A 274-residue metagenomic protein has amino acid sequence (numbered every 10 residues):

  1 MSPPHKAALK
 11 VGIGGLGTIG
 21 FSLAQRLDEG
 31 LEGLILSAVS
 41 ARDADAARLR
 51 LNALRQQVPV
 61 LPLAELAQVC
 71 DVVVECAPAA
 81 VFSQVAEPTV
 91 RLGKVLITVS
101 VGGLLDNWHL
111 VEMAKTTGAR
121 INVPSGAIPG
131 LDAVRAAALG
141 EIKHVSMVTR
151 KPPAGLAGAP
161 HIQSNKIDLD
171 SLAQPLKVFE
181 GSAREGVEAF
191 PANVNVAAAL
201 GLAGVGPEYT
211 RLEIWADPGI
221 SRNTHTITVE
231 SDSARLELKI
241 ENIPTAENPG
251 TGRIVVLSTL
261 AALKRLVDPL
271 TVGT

Functional and structural regions predicted by a protein language model:
M1-K6: A short, basic/flexible loop-to-alpha-helix module at the beginning of a structural domain
G14, S22, A127-T274: Active-site-lining helix/loop region of Rossmann-like oxidoreductase modules
I19: Hydrophobic/small residue at the entry helix of a nucleotide-binding pocket
G30-L51: NAD(P)-binding Rossmann-fold cofactor-contacting core
L61-R91, G102-D106: Beta-loop-alpha module in the N-terminal Rossmann-like domain of NAD(P)-dependent dehydrogenases, especially those
E75, T98-V99, I121-S125, M147: General beta-strand structural signal in soluble alpha/beta enzymes
E87, S100-R120: Rossmann-fold NAD(P)-binding glycine/threonine-rich loop
